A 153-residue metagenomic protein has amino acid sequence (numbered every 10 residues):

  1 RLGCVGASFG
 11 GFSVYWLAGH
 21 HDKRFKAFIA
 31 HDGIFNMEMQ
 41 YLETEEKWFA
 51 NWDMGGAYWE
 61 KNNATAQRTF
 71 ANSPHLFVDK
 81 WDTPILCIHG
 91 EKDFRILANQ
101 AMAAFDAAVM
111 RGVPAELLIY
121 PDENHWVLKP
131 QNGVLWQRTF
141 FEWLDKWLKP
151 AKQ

Functional and structural regions predicted by a protein language model:
R1-Q153: Active-site-proximal cap/loop segments of hydrolase catalytic domains
